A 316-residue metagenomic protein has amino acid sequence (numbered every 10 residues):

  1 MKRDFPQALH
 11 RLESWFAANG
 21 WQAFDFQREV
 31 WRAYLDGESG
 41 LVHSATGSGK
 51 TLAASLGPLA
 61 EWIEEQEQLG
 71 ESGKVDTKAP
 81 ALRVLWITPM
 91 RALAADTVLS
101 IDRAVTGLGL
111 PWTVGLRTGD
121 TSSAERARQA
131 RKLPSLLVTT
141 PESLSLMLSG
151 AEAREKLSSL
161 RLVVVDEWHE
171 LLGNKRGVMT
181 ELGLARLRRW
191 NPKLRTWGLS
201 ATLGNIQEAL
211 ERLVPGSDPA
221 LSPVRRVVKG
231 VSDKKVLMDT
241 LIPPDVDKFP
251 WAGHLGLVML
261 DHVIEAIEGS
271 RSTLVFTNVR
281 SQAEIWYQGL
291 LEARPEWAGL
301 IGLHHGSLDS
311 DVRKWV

Functional and structural regions predicted by a protein language model:
M1-A18, Q22-L41, A45-S48, A53-V316: Helicase motor core with emphasis on the C-terminal RecA-like subdomain
